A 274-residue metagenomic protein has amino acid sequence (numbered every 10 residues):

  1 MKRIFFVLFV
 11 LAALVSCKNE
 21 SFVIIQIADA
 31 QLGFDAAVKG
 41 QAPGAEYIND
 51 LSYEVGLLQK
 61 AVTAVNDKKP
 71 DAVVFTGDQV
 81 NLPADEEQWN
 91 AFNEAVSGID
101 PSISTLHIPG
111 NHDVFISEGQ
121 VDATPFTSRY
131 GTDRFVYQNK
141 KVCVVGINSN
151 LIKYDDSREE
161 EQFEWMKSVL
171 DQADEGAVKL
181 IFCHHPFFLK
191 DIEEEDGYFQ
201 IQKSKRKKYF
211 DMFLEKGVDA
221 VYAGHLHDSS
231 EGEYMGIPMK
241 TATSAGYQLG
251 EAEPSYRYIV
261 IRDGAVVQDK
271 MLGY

Functional and structural regions predicted by a protein language model:
I4-A13: Sec-dependent N-terminal signal peptides
C17-E86: N-terminal active-site segment of His-dependent metallophosphoesterases
I24-Q26, V74, V144-G146, L180-F182 (+1 more regions): Structural motif
D29, G77-D78, G110-N111, I147 (+2 more regions): Active-site glycine-centered loops adjacent to acidic/histidine catalytic or metal-binding residues that shape
L32, V80-N81, D113, C143 (+2 more regions): Short active-site segment of divalent metal-dependent hydrolases/proteases that encodes the spacing between
A37-A42, S149-N150, D191-E195: Short acidic, glycine/proline-rich loop/turn micro-motifs
A42-A45, D85-V178, F199-A220, G232-K270: Extended active-site neighborhood of metal-dependent phosphoesterases/phosphodiesterases
A173-D191: Short acidic, glycine-rich surface-loop motifs adjacent to enzyme active sites
